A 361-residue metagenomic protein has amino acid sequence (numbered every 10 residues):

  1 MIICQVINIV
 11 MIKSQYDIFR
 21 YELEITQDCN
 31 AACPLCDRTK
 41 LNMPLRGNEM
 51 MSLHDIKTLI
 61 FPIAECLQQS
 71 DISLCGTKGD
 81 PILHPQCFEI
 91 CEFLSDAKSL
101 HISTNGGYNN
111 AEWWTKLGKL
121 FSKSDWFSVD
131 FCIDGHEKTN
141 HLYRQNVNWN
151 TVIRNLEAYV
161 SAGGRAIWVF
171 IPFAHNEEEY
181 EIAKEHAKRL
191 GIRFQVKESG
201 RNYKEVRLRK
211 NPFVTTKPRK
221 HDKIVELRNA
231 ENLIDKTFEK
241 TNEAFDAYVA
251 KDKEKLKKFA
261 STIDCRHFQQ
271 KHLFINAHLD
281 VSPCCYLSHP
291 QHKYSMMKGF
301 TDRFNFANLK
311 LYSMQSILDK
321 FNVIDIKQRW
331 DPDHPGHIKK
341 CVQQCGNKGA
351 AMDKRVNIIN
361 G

Functional and structural regions predicted by a protein language model:
I2-C4, Y16, E24, T39-H54 (+5 more regions): Radical SAM enzyme [4Fe-4S]-AdoMet core and its adjacent flexible, acidic and glycine-rich loops/tails across
I3-C4, N8-V10, F61, R154 (+1 more regions): Residues marking helix boundaries in flexible regions
V6-I18, A31: Recognition helices and adjacent regulatory flanks at domain boundaries
E22-L23, Q27-A31: Conserved beta-strand->loop/alpha-helix structural units within folded catalytic cores of enzymes with alpha/beta
N30-R38, H337-A350: Local cysteine-cluster metal-coordination motifs and their immediate loop/turn environment, predominantly Fe-S cluster
A31, R38-N42, L53-G135: Conserved SAM/AdoMet-binding glycine-rich loop
L45-N48, D353-N360: Short cysteine/histidine-rich zinc-coordinating motifs and their immediately flanking basic loops
F321-C341: Immediate flanking context of iron-sulfur cluster ligation sites
